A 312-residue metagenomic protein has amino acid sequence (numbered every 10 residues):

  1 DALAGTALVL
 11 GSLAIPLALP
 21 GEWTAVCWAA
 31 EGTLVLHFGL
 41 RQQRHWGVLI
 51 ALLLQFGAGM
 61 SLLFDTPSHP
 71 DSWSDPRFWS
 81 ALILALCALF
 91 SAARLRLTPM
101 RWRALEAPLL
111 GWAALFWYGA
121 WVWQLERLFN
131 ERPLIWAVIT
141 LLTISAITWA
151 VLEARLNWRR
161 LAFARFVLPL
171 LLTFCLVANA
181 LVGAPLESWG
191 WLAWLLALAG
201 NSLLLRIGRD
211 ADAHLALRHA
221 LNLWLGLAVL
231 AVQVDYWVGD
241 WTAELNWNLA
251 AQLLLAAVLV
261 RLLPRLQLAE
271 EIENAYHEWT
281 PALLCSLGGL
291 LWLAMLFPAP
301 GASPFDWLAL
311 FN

Functional and structural regions predicted by a protein language model:
D1-N312: Alpha-helical transmembrane segments of multi-pass membrane proteins
